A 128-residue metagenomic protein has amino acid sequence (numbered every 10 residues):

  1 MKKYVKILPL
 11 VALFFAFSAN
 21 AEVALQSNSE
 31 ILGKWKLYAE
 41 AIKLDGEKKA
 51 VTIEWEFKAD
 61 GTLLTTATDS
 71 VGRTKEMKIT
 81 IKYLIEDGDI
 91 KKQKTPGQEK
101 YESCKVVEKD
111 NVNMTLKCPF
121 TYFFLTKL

Functional and structural regions predicted by a protein language model:
M1-L8: Bacterial N-terminal signal peptides that target proteins for export
P9-A16: Bacterial N-terminal signal peptides
A19-I79, D89-L128: Lipid interaction determinants
Y83: Phosphoinositide-dependent membrane-docking surfaces
